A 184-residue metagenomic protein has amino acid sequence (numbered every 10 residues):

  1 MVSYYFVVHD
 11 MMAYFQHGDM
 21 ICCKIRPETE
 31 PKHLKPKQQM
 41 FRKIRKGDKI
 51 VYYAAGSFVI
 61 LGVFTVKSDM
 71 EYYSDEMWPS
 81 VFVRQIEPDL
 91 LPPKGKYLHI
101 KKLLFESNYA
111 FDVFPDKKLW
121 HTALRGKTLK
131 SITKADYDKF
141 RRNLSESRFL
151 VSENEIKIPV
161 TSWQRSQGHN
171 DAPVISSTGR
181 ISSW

Functional and structural regions predicted by a protein language model:
M1-K46, I132-G168, G179: Compositionally biased, charged N-terminal/linker segments
V7, V63-F64: GIY-YIG nuclease signature motif recognition
A54-V59: Short, charged beta-turn/beta-strand-edge "cap" motif at the junction between a beta-strand and an adjacent loop
T65-K130, K134: Aromatic- and Lys/Arg-enriched surface recognition patch
N170-W184: Active-site metal-binding core of divalent-cation-utilizing nuclease and nuclease-like domains
